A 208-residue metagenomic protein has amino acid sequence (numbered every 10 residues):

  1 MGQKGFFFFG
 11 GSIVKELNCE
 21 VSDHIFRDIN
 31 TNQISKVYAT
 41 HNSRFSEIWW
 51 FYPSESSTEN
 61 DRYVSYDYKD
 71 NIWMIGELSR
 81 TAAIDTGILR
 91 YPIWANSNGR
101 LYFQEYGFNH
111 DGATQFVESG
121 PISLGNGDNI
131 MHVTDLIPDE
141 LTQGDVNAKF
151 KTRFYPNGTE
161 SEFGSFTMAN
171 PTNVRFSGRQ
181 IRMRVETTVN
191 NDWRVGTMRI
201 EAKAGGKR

Functional and structural regions predicted by a protein language model:
Q3-R208: Beta-sheet repeat architectures centered on beta-propellers
